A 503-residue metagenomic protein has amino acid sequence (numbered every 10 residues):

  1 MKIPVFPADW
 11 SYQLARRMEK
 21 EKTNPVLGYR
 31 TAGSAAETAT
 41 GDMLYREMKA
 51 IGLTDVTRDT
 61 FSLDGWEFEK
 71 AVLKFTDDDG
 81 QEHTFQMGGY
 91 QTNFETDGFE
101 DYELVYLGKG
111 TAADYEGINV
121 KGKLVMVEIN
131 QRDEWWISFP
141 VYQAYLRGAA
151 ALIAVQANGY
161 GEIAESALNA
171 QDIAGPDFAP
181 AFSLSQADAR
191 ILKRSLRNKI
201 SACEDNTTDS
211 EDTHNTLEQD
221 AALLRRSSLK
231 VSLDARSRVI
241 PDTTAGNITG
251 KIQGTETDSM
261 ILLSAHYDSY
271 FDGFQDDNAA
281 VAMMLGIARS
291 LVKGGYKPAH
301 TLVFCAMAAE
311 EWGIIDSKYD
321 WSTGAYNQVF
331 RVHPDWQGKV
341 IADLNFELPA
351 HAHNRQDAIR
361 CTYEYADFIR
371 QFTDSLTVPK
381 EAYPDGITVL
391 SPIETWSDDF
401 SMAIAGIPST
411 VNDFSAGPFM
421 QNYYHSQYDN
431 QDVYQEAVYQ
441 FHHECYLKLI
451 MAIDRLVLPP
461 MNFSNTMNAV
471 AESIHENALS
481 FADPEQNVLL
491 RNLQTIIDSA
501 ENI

Functional and structural regions predicted by a protein language model:
M1-V5, P25-A35, Y106, E128-V141 (+8 more regions): Second-shell loop/turn segments in exported
V5-D9, Q13-K121: Noncatalytic luminal/extracellular "stalk/propeptide" segments of secretory-pathway proteins
A32, F85-S183, T388: Extracellular/luminal Protease-associated
T84-G117, I173-Q275, L285-Y296: Soluble metallo-hydrolase cores and metallopeptidase-like ectodomains found primarily in the secretory/periplasmic
N119-V120, P140-A150, A167-I173, Y326-D335 (+2 more regions): Mature extracellular/periplasmic domains of secretome proteins
R132-F139, Q143, T244-N247, S269-E364: Acidic/histidine-rich catalytic neighborhood of metal-dependent amide-processing enzymes
T243, L348-S473: Active-site-adjacent substrate-binding region of metalloamidase/peptidase-like peptide-processing proteins
M461-I503: Acidic, Ser/Thr-rich low-complexity intrinsically disordered segments
